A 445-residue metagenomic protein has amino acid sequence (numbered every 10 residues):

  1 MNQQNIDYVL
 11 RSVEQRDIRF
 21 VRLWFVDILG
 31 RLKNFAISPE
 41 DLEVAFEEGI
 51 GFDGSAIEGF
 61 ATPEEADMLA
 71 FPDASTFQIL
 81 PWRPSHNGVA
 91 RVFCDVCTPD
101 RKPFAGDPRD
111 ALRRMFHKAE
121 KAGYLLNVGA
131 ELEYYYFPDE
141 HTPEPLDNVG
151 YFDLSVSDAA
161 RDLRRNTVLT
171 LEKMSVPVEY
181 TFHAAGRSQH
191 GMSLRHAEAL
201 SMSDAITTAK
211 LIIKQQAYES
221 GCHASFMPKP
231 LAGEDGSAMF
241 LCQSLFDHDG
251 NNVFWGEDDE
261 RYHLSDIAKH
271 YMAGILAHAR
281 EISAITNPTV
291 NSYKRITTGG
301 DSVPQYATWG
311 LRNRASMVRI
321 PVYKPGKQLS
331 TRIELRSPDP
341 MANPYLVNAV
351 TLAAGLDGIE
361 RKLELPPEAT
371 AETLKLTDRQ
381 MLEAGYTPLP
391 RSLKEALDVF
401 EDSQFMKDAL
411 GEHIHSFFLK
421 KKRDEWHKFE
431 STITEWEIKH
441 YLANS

Functional and structural regions predicted by a protein language model:
M1-S445: Glycine-rich, acidic/polar active-site loops that bind/position phosphate-bearing ligands
